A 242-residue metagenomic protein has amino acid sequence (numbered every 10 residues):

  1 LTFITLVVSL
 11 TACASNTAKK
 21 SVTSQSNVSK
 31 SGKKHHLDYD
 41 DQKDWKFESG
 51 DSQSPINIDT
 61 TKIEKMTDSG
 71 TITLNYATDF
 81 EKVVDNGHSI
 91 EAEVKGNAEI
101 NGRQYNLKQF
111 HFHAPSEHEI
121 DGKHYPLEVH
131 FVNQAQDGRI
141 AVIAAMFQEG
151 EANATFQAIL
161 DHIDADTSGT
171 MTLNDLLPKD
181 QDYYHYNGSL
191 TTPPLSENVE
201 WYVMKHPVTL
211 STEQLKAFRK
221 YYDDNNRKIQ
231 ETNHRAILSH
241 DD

Functional and structural regions predicted by a protein language model:
L1-I4: Sec-dependent N-terminal signal peptides
S9-A12: C-terminal motif of bacterial Sec signal peptides marking the signal peptidase cleavage site
A14-D242: Alpha-carbonic anhydrase
